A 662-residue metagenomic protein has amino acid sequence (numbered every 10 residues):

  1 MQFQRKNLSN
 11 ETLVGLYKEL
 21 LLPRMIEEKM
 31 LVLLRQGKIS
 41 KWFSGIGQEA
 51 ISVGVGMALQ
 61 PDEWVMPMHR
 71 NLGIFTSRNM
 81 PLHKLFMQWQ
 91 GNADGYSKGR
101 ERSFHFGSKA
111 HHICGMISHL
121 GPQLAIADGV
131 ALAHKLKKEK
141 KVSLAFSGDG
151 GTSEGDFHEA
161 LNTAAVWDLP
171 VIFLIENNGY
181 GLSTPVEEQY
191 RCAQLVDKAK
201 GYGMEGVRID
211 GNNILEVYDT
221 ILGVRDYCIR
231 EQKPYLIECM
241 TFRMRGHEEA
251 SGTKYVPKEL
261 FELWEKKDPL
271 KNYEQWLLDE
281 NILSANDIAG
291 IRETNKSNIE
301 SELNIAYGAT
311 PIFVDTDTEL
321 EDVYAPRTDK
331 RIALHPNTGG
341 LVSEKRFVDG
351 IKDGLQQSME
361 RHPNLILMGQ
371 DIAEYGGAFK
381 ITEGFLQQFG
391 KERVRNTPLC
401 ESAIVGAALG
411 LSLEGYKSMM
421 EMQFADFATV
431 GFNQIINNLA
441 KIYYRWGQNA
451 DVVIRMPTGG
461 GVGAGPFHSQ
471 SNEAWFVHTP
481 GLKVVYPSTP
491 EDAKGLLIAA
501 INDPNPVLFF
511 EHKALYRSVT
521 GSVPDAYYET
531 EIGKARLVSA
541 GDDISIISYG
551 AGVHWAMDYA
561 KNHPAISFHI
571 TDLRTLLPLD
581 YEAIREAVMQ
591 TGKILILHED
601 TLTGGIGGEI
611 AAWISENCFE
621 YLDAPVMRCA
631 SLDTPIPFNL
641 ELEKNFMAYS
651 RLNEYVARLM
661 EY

Functional and structural regions predicted by a protein language model:
M1-I51, A58-L59, C239, R245 (+4 more regions): Conserved acidic/glycine
M25-E28, V32-W167, P185-R191, V196 (+4 more regions): Cofactor-binding active-site loop characterized by glycine-rich and histidine/acidic residues
E28, A93-S108, L195, E374-Q388 (+2 more regions): Acidic-glycine-rich active-site phosphate/pyrophosphate-binding loop
V32-K38, S103-I117, K140-A145, G179 (+8 more regions): Glycine/charged-rich beta-loop-alpha catalytic/anionic-binding loops adjacent to active sites
K41-Q48, H69-R70, F106-L124, G148 (+8 more regions): Active-site nucleophile and cofactor-binding loops and adjacent substrate-binding regions of central metabolic enzymes
V53-P61, D128-E139, L161-L169, K200-G201 (+6 more regions): Alpha-helix C-terminal capping segments
G91-S97, A165-I175, R393-N396, L439-M456: A glycine-rich helix N-cap at a beta->alpha junction
H112-S301, G308, V477-L597: Glycine-rich ThDP/TPP pyrophosphate-binding loop and its adjacent helix/strand module within ThDP-dependent enzymes
